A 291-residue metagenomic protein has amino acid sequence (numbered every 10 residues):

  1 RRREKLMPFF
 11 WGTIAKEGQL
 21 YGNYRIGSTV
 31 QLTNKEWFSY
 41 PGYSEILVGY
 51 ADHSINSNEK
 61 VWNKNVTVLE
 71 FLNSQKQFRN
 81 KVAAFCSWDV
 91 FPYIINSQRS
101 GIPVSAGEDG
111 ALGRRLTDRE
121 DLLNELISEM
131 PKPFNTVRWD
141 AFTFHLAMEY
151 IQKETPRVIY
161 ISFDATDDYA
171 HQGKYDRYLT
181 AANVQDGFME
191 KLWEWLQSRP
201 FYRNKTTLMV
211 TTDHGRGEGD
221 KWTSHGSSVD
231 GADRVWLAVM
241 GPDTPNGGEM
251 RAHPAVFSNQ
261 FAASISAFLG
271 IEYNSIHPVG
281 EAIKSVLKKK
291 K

Functional and structural regions predicted by a protein language model:
R1, L32-N34, S54-K60, M130-V137 (+3 more regions): Second-shell loop/turn segments in exported
R1-E36: Short, structured active-site-proximal loop/turn typified by the sulfatase FGly-forming signature C/S-X-P-X-R
R3-L6, N58-V66, L179-N183, N246-L269 (+1 more regions): A short beta-strand-to-alpha-helix junction
L20-R25, E45-L47, K81-C86, Y150 (+4 more regions): Structural recognition of the beta-strand scaffold that forms the well-ordered cores of secreted hydrolase catalytic
Y43-G49, H225-G270: Substrate-binding rim/cap in mid-to-C-terminal beta-strand-loop elements of soluble/periplasmic
L47-S128: Catalytic-site neighborhoods of secreted/periplasmic enzymes that process anionic sulfate/phosphate groups
S97-Q98, H145-K191: Active-site His/acidic residue clusters
V184-H225, I265: Metal-dependent active-site segment of extracytoplasmic phospho-/sulfohydrolases and closely related
